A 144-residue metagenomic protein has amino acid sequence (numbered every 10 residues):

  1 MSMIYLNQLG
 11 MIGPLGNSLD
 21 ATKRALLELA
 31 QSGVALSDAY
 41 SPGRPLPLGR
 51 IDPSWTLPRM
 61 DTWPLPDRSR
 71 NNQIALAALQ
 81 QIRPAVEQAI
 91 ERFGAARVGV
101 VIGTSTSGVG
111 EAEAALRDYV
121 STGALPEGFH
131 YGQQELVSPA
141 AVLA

Functional and structural regions predicted by a protein language model:
M1-A144: Conserved "HGTGT" condensation-loop signature of ketosynthase/thiolase-family condensing enzymes that catalyze
